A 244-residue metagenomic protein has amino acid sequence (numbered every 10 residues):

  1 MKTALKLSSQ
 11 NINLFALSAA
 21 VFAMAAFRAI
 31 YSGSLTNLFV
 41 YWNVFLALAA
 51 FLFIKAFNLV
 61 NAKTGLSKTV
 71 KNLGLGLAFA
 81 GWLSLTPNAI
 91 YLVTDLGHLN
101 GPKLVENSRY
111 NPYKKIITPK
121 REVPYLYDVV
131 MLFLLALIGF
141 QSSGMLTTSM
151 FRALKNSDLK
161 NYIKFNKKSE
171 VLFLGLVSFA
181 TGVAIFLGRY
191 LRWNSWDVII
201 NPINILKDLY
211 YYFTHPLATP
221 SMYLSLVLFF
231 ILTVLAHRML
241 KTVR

Functional and structural regions predicted by a protein language model:
M1-L17, S169: N-terminal membrane topogenic signal
F27-L38, N58-G65: Short, hydrophobic transmembrane alpha-helix segments
S32-W42, L206-I231: Membrane-interface transmembrane-helix boundary segments in multi-pass integral membrane proteins
N43-K63: Central hydrophobic cores of alpha-helical transmembrane segments in multi-pass inner-membrane proteins across all
G76-V93, L172-R192: Hydrophobic alpha-helical membrane-insertion segments
L96-R109, I185-L206: Juxtamembrane non-transmembrane "cap" segments at the membrane-aqueous interface of multi-pass membrane proteins
N100-Y125, D158: Membrane-interface interhelical connector segments
M131-N156, L226-R244: Transmembrane alpha-helical segments in integral membrane proteins
